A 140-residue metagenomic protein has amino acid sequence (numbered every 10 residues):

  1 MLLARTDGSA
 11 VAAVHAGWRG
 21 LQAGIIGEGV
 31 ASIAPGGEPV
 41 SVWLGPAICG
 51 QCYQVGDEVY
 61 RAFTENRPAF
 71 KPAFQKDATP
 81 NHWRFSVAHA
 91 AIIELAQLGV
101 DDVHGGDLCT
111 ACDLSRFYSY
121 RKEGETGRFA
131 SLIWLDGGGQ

Functional and structural regions predicted by a protein language model:
M1-Q140: Active-site microenvironment for binding and transforming phosphate-containing groups
